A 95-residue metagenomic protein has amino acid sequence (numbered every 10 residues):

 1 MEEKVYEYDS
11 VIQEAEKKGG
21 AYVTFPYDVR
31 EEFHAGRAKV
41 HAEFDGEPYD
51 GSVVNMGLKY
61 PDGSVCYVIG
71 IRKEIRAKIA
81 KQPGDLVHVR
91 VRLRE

Functional and structural regions predicted by a protein language model:
M1-V65, P83-E95: Long, compositionally biased stretches
D28, I71-K78: Short alpha-helix capping/helix-loop boundary micro-motifs
